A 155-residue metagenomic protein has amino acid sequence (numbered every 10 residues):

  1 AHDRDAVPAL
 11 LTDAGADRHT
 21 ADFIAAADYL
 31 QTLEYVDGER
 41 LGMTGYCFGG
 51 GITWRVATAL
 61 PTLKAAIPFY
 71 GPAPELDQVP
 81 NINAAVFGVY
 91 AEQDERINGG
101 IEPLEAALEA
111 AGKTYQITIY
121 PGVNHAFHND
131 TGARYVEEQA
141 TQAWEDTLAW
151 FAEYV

Functional and structural regions predicted by a protein language model:
A1-T32, T131: Serine-hydrolase catalytic machinery in alpha/beta-hydrolase-like enzymes
Y35-Y46: Alpha/beta-hydrolase fold nucleophile elbow
G45-G49, T53: Gly/Ala-rich beta-loop-alpha elbow adjacent to hydrolase catalytic centers
T62-P72: A conserved short beta-strand
I82, G88-Y90: Short beta-strand/loop motif that positions the catalytic acidic residue of the alpha/beta-hydrolase fold
Q93-N98, H125: Acidic catalytic loop of the alpha/beta-hydrolase fold
N98-L108: Short alpha-helix in the alpha/beta-hydrolase fold that links the catalytic acid
E109-V155: C-terminal catalytic histidine-bearing segment of alpha/beta-hydrolase fold enzymes
